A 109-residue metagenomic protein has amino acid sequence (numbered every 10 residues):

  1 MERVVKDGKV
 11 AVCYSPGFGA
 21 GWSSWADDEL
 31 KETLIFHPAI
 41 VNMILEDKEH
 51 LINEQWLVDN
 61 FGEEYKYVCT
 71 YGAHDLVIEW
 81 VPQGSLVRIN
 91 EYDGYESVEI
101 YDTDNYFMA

Functional and structural regions predicted by a protein language model:
M1-A109: Catalytic phosphate/metal-binding cores of nucleic-acid and nucleotide-processing enzymes, i.e., regions that mediate
